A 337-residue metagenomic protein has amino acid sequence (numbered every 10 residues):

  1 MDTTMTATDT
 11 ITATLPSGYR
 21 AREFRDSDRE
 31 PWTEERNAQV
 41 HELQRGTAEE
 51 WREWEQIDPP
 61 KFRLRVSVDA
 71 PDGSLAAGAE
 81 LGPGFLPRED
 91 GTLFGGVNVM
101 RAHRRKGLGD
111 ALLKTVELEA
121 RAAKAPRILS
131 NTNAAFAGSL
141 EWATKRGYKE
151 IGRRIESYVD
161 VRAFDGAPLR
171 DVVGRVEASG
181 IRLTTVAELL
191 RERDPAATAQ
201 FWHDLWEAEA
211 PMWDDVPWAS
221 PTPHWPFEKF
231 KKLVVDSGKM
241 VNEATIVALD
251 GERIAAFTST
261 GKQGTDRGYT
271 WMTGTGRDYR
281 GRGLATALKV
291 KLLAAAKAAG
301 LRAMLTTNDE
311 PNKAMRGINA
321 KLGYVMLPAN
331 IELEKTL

Functional and structural regions predicted by a protein language model:
M1-L15, R101, R105, L113-A197 (+1 more regions): Acyl-donor-binding surface of acyltransferase catalytic domains
D2-W54, S67-D69, S74, R175-H224: Short amphipathic alpha-helix that is part of the acyltransferase structural core
D26-R29, R36-A135, E156, D250-G268 (+2 more regions): Conserved donor-binding loop and adjoining core beta-sheet/short helix segment in diverse acyl/aminoacyl transferases
S27, A137-G138, K313-A314: Short alpha-helical
R105-L118, K145, T275, G281-A294 (+2 more regions): Conserved acetyl-CoA-binding loop-helix of GNAT-fold acetyltransferases
R146-D165, A244, A294, A299-L337: Active-site/acyl-donor-binding loops of N-acyltransferases
A219, P226-V247, G251-E252, F257: A mid-sequence, solvent-exposed acidic-amphipathic segment
A255-M272, R280-K291, A295-L301, L305: Extended hydrophobic/aromatic segments used for targeting, binding, or gating
